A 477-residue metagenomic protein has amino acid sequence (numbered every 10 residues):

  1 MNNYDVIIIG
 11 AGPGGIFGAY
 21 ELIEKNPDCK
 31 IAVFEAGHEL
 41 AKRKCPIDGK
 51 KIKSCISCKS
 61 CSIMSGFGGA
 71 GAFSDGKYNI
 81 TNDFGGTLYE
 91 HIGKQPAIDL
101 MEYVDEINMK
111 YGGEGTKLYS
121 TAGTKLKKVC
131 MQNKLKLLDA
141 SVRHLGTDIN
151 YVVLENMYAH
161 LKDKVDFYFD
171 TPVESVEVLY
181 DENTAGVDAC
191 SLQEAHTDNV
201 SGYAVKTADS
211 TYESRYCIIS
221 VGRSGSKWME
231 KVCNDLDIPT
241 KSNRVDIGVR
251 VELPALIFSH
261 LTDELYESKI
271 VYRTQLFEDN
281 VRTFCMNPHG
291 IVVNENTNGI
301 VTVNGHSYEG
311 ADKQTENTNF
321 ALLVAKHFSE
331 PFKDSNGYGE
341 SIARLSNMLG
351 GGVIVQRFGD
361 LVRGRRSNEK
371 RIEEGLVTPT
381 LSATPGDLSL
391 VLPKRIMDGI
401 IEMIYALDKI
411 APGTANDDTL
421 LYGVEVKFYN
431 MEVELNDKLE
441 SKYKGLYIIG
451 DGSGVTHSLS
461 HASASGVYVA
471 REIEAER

Functional and structural regions predicted by a protein language model:
N2-T81, A122-T124, K128-R477: Residues forming the flavin
G66-T116: Dinucleotide-binding Rossmann-like beta1-alpha1 core, especially the glycine-rich loop that anchors the ADP
